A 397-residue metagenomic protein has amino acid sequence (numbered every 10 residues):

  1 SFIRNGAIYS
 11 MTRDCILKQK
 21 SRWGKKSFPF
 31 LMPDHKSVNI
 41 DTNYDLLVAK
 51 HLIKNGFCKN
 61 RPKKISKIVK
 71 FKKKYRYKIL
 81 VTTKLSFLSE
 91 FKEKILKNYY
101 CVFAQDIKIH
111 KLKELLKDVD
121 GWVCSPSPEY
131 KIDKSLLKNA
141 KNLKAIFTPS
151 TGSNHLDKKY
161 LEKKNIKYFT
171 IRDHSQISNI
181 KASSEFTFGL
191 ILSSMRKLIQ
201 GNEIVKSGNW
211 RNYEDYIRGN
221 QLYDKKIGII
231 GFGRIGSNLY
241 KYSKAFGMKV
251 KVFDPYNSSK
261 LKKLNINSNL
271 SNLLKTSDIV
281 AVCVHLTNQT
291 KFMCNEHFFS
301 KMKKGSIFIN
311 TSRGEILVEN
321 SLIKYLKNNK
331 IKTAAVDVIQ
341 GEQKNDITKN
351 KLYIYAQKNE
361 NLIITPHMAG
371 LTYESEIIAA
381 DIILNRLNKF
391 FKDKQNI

Functional and structural regions predicted by a protein language model:
S1-M32: Conserved core of the sugar-phosphate nucleotidyltransferase
P29-L31, K36-K70, V280: Hydrophobic helical membrane-anchoring modules
I65-S125, G247-K249: N-terminal glycine-/charge-rich "phosphate-binding" loop or analogous flexible N-terminal tail
G121-N202: Phosphate/diphosphate ligand-binding glycine-rich loop within oxidoreductases
P126-S127, T151, D278, C283-L286 (+2 more regions): Short glycine-/small-residue-rich Rossmann-like dinucleotide-binding loops
Y130-L143, Q289-F308: Rossmann-fold NAD(P) dinucleotide-binding segment
Y168-F169, K251, E296, G305-I397: Rossmann-like dinucleotide-binding domain for NAD(H)/NADP(H)
D215-K304: Rossmann-like dinucleotide/phosphate-binding beta-alpha-beta segment
